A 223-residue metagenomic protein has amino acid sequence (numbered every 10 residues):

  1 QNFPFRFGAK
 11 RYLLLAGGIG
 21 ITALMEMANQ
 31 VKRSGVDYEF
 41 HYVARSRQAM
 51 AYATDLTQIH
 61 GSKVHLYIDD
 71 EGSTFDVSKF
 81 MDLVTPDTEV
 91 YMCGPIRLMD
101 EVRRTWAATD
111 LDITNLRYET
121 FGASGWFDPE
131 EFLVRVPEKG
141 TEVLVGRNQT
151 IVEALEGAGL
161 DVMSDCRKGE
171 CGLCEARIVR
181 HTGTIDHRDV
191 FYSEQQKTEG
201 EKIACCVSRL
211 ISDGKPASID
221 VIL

Functional and structural regions predicted by a protein language model:
Q1-E138, L144: FNR/FR-type flavoprotein reductase catalytic core
A23, E156, L160-T184, Q195-S212: Local cysteine-cluster metal-coordination motifs and their immediate loop/turn environment, predominantly Fe-S cluster
D70-G72, G146, S208-L223: Short flanking/linker segments adjacent to small metal-binding domains or redox-active Cys/His motifs
G94, T120, E138, R147 (+4 more regions): Active-site proximal loops enriched in glycine and acidic residues that flank catalytic Cys/His/Asp and coordinate
I113, E131, G140, L173 (+2 more regions): Active-site lining segments that contact anionic ligands and/or coordinate catalytic metals
L133-A158, E175-R188: Short, charged low-complexity linear segments at domain edges
G146-V152, F191-E194, S208-I211: A short, sequence-level motif marking secondary-structure junctions
H187-Q195, L223: Short cysteine/histidine-rich metal-coordination sites, predominantly Zn2+-binding motifs
